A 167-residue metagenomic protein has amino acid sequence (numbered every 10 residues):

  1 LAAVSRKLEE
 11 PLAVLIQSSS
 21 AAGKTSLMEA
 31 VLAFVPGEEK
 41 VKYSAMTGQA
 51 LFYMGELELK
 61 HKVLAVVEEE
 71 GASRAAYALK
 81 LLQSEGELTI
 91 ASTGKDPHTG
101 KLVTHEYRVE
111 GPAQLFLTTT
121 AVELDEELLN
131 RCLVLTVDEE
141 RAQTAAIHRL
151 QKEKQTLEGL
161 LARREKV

Functional and structural regions predicted by a protein language model:
L1-K7: Pre-Walker A adenine-sensing motif
L8-L27: Walker A/P-loop nucleotide-binding motif
E9-V14, K60-K62, P112-Q114: Pre-Walker A (Motif I) flank of P-loop NTPase domains
S19-A22, A30-A75: AAA+/P-loop NTPase substrate/partner-engagement loops
S44-A50, Y77-G111, T156: Substrate-gripping "pore-loop 1 plus following alpha2 helix"
H61-S92, T120-R131: Conserved AAA+/SF3 P-loop NTPase catalytic/coupling segment centered on the Walker-B
V67-E70, T93-G100, E110-V122, D138-E139: A short beta-strand-to-loop transition that corresponds to the Sensor-1 phosphate-sensing loop of AAA+ P-loop ATPases
Y107-A113, A121-V122, E126-V167: Phosphate-sensing "switch" segment of ASCE/P-loop ATPases
